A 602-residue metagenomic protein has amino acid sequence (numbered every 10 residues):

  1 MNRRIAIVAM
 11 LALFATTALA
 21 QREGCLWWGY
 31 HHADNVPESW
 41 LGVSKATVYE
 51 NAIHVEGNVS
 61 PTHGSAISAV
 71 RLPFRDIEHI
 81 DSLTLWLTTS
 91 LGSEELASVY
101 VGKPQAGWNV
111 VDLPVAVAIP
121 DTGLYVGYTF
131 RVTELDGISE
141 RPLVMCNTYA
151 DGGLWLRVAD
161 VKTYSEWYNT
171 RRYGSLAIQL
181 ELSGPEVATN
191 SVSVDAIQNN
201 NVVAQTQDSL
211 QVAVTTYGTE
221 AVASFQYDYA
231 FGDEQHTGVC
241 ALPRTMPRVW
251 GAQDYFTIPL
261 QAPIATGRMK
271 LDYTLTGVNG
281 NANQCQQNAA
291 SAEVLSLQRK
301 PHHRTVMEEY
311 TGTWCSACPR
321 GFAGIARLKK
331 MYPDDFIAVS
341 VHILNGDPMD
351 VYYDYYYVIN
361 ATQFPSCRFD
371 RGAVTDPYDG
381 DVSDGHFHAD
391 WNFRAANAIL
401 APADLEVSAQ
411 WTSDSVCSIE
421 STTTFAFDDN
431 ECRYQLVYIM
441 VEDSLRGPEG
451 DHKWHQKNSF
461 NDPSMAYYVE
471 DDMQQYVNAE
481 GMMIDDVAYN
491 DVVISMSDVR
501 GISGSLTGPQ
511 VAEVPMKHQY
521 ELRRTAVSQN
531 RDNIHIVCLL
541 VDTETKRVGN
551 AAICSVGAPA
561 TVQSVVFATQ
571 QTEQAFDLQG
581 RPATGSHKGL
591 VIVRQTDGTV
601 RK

Functional and structural regions predicted by a protein language model:
T16, A560-K602: C-terminal outer-membrane/trafficking sorting elements
A20, V126, V212, C315 (+4 more regions): Terminal processing/anchoring signals of secreted or surface-associated proteins and related intramolecular
Q21-S90, T129-A188: Beta-sheet-rich sandwich/jelly-roll-like modules and their strand-loop junctions
R22-V48, S183-V202, S296-T305, I553-Q579: Residue-level detector of functionally pivotal "anchor" positions at catalytic/ligand-binding pockets or at interdomain
N109-A150, K270-L275, R433-E442: Short, well-structured beta-strand segments enriched in hydrophobic/aromatic residues within extracellular or lumenal
Q235-I264: Intrinsically disordered, low-complexity Pro/Gly/Ser/Thr-rich segments with frequent PxxP/GP/PP motifs and embedded
A241-P243, I337-P559: Short, conserved sequence motifs used for protein processing/export or organelle targeting and for catalysis
R299-D334: Local sequence-structure signature of Cys/Sec-based thiol-disulfide redox active-site neighborhoods
